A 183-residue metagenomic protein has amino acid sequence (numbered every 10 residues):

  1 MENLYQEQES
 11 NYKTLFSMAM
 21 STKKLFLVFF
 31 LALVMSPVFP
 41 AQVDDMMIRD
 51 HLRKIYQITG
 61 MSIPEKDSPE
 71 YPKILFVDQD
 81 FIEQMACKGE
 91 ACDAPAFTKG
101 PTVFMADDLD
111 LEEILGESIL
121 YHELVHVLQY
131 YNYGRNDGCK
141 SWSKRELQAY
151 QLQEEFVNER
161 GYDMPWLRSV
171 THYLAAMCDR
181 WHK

Functional and structural regions predicted by a protein language model:
M1-A19, G161: N-terminal amphipathic/basic-hydrophobic helices that include classical n-h-c signal peptides and signal-anchor
M18-F26: Bacterial N-terminal signal peptides that target proteins for export
V28-V34: Bacterial N-terminal signal peptides
A41-V103, D110-E113: Auxiliary, metal-adjacent structural segments of Zn-dependent hydrolase domains
A106-D110, N136-W142: Second-shell loop/turn segments in exported
E113-L128: Short alpha-helix carrying the canonical HExxH Zn2+-binding catalytic motif
L124-K140: Catalytic Zn2+-binding segment of zinc metalloproteases
C139-H172: Post-HExxH zinc-binding segment in Zn-dependent metallohydrolases
